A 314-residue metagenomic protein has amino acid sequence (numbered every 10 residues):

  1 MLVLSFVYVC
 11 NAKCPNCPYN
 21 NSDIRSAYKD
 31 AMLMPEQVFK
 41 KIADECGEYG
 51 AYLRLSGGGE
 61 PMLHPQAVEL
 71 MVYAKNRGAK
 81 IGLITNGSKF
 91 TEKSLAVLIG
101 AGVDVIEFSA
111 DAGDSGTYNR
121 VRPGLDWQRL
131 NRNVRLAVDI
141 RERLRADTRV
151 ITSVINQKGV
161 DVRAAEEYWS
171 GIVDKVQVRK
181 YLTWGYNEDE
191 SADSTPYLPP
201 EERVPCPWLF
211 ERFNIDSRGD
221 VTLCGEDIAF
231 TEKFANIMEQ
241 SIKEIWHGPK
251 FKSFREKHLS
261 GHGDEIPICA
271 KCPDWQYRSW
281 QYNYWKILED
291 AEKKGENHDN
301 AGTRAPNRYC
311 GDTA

Functional and structural regions predicted by a protein language model:
M1-V105, G116, R120-R132, S279-A314: Conserved alpha-helical substructure of the radical SAM core
V3, V7-C10, A27, P199 (+2 more regions): Residue-level signal for mature regions of secreted extracellular proteins and peptides
V9, K13, P205, I268: The −1 position to Zn-ligating cysteines in a subset of zinc-ribbon hairpins
N16, W208, K271: Short, cysteine/histidine-rich loop/knuckle motifs that typically chelate Zn2+
E48-S56, N76-G82, G100-A110, Q128-D193 (+3 more regions): Conserved C-terminal portion of the radical SAM core fold that forms the substrate/S-adenosylmethionine-binding
G59-P61, K89, V154-G159, I228 (+1 more regions): Short histidine/acidic/glycine/proline-rich micro-motifs that form metal- and phosphate-coordinating active-site loops
D111-S115: A glycine-centered beta->alpha junction motif in the catalytic cores of kinase/phosphotransferase enzymes
R135, D139-R149, E167, G171-V204 (+2 more regions): C-terminal accessory region of radical SAM enzymes
